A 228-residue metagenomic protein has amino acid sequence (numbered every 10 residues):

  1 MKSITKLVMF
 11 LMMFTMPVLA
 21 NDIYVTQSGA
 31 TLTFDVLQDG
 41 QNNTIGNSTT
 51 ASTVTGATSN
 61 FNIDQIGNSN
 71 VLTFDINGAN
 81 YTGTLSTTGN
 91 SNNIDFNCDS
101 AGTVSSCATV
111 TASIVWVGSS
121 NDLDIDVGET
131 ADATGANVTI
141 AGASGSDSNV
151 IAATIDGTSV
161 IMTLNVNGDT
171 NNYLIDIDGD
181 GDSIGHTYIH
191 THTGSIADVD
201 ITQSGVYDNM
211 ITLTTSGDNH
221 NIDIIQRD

Functional and structural regions predicted by a protein language model:
M1-K6: Positively charged n-region of N-terminal signal peptides that target proteins for export
L7-M9, M13: Cross-kingdom Sec-pathway N-terminal secretion signals
T15-P17: N-terminal signal peptide c-region/cleavage motif recognized by signal peptidases
N21-D228: Low-complexity repeat regions of mature extracellularly deployed or surface/particle-associated proteins
